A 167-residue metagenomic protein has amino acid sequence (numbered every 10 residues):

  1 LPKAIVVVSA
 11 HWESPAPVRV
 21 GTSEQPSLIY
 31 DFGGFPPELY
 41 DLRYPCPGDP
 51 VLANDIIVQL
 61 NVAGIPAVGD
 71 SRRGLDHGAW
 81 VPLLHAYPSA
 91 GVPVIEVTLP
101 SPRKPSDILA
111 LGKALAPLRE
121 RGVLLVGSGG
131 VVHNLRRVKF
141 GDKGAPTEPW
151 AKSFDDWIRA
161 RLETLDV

Functional and structural regions predicted by a protein language model:
L1-V68: A short aromatic-anchored loop/beta-hairpin motif
V6-H11, T98-P100, V126-S128: Short beta-strand segments
H11, H77, H133: Histidine-centered active-site/metal-ligand motif
P17, P37-Y40, P88, P102 (+1 more regions): Short capping/connector residues at structural and topological boundaries
P45, V97, T147: Glycine- and other small-residue-rich loops at beta-strand/loop junctions that grip anionic moieties
A53-D107, A114: Internal, conserved structured core segments that host functional sites
V58, V62, V92-P93, S101-R103 (+3 more regions): Surface-exposed, charge/polar-rich loops and edge strands
